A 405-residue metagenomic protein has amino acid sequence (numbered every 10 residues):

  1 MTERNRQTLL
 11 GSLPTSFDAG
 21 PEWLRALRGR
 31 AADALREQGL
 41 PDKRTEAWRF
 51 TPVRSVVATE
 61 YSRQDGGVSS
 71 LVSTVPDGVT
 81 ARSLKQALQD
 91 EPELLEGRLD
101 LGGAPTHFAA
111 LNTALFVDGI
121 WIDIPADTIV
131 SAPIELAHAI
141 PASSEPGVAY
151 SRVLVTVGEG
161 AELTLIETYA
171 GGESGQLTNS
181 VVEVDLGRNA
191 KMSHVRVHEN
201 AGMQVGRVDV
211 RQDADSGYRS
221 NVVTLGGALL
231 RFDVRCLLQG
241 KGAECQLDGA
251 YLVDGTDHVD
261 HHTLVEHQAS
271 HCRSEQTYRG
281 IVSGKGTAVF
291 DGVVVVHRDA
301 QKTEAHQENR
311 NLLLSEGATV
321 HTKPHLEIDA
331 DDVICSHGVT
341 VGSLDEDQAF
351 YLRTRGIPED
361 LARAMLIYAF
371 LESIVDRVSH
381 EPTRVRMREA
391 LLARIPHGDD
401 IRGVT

Functional and structural regions predicted by a protein language model:
M1-T113, T277, S283: N-terminal amphipathic, basic helical "cap/leader" segment at the start of enzyme domains
W48, M365-L366: Residue-level "edge-of-site" marker
E91, G97-I357, I367, L371 (+1 more regions): Conserved beta-strand/loop scaffold segments within soluble protein domains that form the structured core and edges
